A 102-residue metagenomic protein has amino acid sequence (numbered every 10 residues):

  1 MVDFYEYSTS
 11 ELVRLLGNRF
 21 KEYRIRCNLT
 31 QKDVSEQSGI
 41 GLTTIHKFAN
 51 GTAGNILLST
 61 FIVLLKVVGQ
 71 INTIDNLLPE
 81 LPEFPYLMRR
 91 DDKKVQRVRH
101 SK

Functional and structural regions predicted by a protein language model:
V2-R26: A short, Lys/Arg-rich alpha-helix, primarily the initiator
N18-V34, V95-S101: Short basic helix-loop element that most often maps to the first helix and adjoining turn of HTH DNA-binding modules
G39-G54: Recognition helix of helix-turn-helix/homeodomain-like DNA-binding domains that insert into the DNA major groove
T52-K66: Short, basic-rich loop-to-helix N-cap that marks the start of a DNA-contacting helix
V63-L81: Intrinsically disordered, low-complexity basic tails/linkers immediately adjacent to helix-turn-helix/homeobox/MYB/SANT
D75-K102: Short, charged recognition helix plus adjacent turn of helix-turn-helix-like nucleic-acid-binding domains
